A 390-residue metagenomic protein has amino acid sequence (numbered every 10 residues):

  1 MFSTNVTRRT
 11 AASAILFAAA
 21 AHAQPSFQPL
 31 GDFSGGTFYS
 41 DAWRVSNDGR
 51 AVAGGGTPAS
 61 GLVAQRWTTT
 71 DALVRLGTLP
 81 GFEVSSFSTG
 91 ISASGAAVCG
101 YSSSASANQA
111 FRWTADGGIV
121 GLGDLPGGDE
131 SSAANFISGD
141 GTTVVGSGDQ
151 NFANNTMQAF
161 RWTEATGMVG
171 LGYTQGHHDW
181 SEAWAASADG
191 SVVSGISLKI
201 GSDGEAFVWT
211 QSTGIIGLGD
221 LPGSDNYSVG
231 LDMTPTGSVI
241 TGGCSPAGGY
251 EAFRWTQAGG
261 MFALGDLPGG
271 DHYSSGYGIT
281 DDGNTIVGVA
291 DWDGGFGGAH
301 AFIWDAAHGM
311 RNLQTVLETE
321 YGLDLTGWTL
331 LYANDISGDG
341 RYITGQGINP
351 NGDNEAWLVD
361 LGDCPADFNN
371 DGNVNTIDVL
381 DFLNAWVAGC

Functional and structural regions predicted by a protein language model:
F2-A11: Bacterial N-terminal signal peptides that target proteins for export
A14-A23: Hydrophobic h-region of N-terminal signal peptides that target proteins for export in Gram-negative bacteria
H22-D363: Conserved "turn/edge" positions that cap or connect secondary-structure elements within repeat/scaffolded domains
F368-C390: Alpha-helical segments with a strong preference for the paired helices of cellulosomal dockerin domains
